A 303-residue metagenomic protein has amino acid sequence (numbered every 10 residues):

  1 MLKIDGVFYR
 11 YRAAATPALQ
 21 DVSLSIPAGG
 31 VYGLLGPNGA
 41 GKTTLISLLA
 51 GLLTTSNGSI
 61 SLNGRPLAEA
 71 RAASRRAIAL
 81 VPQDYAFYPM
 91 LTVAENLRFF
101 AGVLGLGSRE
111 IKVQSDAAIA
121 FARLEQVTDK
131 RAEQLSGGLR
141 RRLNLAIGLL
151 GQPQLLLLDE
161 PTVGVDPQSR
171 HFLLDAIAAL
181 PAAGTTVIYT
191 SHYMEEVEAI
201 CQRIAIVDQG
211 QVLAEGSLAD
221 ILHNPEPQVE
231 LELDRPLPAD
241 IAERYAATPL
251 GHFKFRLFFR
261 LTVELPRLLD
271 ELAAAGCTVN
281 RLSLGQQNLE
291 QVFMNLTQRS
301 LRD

Functional and structural regions predicted by a protein language model:
M1-I4, F8-D21, A28, A70-R71: A short, flexible loop at the N-terminus of ABC-type nucleotide-binding domains that lies
G58-E69, A73-S74: Conserved ABC transporter NBD signature motif
R98, G102, R109-V127: Conserved ABC ATPase "signature" region
L156-E160: Catalytic Walker B motif of ABC-type/P-loop ATPase nucleotide-binding domains
L173-R260: ABC transporter nucleotide-binding domain
P227-R299: Short, charged/small-residue-rich alpha-helical element at the C-terminal edge of ABC transporter nucleotide-binding
